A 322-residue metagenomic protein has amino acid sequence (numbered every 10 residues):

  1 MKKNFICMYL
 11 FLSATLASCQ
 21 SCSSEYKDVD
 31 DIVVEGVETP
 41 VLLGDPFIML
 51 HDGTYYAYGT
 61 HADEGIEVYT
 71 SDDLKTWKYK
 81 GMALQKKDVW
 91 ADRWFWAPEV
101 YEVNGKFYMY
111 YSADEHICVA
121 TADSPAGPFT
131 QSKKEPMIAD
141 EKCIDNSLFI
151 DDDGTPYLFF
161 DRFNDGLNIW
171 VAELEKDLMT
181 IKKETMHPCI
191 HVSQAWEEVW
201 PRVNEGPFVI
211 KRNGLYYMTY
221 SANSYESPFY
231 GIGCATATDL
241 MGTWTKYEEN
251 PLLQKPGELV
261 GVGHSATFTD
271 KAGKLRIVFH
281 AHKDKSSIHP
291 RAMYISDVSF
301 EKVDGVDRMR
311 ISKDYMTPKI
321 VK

Functional and structural regions predicted by a protein language model:
M1-K27: Bacterial Sec-dependent N-terminal signal peptides
C19-K322: Carbohydrate-active catalytic/glycan-binding domains of CAZyme proteins, especially the secreted or lumenal ectodomains
